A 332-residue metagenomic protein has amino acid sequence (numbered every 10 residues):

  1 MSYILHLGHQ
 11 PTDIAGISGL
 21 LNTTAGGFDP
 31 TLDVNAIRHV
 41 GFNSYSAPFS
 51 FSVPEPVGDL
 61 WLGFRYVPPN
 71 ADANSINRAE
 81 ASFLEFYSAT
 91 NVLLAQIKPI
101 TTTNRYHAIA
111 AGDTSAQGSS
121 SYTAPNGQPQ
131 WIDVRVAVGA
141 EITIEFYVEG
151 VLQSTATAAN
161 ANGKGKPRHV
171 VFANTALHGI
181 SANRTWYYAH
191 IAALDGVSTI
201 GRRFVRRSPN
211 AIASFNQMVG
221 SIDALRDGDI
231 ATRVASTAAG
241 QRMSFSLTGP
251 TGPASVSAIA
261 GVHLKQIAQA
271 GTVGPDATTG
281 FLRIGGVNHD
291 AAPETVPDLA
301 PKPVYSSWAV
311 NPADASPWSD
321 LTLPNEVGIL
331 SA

Functional and structural regions predicted by a protein language model:
M1-A15, A176-A332: Disulfide-rich extracellular domains of secreted proteins
G19-S52, R226-G240: Short carbohydrate-recognition loop motifs
G41-Y106: Secretory/extracellular carbohydrate-interaction modules and structurally similar beta-sandwich "look-alikes"
P68-S75, V138-I142, Q266-A277: Extended, low-complexity, turn-rich repeat/linker tracts enriched in Gly/Pro/Ser/Thr and Asp/Glu that occur
H107-W131: Short, aromatic/His-centered strand-loop micro-motif at the edge of beta-sheets
Q128-T143: Localized edge beta-strand/strand-to-loop motifs within extracellular or lumenal beta-rich domains
Y147-V151, G285: Short strand-turn-strand beta-turns centered on an Asx-Gly dipeptide
A156-Y187: Flexible glycan-contacting loops in extracellular carbohydrate-active proteins
